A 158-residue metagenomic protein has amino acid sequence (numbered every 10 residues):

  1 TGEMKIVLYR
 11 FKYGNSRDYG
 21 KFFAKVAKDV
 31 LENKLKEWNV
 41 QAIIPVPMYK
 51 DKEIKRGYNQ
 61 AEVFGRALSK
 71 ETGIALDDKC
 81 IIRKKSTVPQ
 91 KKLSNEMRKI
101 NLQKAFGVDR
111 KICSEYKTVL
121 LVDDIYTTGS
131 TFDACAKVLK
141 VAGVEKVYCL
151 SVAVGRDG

Functional and structural regions predicted by a protein language model:
T1-A67, K91: Extended interfacial segments that mediate partner engagement and assembly in macromolecular machines
G2, G14, G20, G57 (+6 more regions): Residue-identity detector for glycine
D29-N33, R66, K70, D133 (+2 more regions): Short, well-ordered alpha-helices that flank and scaffold nucleotide-derived cofactor binding pockets
E37-W38, K70, I112-E115: Short loop/helix-cap segments at secondary-structure boundaries that form the rim of catalytic
Q41, E71-T72, L76: A general secondary-structure boundary signal
A75-G158: PRPP/pyrophosphate-binding module of the type I phosphoribosyltransferase fold
